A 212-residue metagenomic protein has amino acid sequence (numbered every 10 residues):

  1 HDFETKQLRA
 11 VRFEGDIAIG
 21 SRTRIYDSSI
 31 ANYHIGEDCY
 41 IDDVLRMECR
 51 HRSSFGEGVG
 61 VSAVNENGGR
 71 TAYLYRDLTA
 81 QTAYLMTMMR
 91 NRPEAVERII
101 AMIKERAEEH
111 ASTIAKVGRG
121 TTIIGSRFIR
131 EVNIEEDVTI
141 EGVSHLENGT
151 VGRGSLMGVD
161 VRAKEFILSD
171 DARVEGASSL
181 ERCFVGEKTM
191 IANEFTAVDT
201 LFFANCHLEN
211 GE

Functional and structural regions predicted by a protein language model:
H1-E212: Domain-scale signature associated with acetyltransferase and cell-envelope carbohydrate enzymes
